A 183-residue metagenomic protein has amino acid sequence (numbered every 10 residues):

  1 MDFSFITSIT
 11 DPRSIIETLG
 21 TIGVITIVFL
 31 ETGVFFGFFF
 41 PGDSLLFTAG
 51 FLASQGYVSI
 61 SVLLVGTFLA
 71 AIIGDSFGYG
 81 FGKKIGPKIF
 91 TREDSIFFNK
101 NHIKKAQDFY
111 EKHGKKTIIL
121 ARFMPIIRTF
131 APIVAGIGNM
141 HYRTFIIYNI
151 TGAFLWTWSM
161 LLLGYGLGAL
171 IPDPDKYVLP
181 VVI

Functional and structural regions predicted by a protein language model:
M1-T26, F51-T144, A169-V182: Membrane-interfacial helix-loop-helix
F3-I6, T32, G42, G82 (+3 more regions): Alpha-helical transmembrane segments of polytopic integral membrane proteins, especially the permease/helical cores
S14-I15, G33-F38, I118, I146-T151: Short, amphipathic, aromatic/basic-enriched membrane-interface segments that mark the entry/exit of transmembrane
I25-S44, A121: Transmembrane alpha-helix interface/packing and boundary motifs in multi-pass membrane proteins, characterized by
F36, S76-G80, T157-L161: Membrane-embedded alpha-helical segments of multi-pass transporters/permeases
G37-F51, F130-G138, G164: Re-entrant/interfacial helical elements at transmembrane boundaries that shape and gate the permeation pathway
F47-Y57, M140-W158, Y165: Membrane-interface alpha-helices
T151-I183: C-terminal membrane module of polytopic membrane proteins
